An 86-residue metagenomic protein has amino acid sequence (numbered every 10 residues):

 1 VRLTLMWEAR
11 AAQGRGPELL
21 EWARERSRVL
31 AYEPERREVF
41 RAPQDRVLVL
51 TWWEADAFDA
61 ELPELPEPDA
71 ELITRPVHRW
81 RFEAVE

Functional and structural regions predicted by a protein language model:
V1, E35-L48, L65-E86: Glycine-rich beta-strand-turn "strand-cap" elements at beta-sheet edges
R2, R26-R28, E54-D56: N-terminal processing/targeting junctions
R2-A11: Short glycine-/aliphatic-rich beta-strand segments at the starts of folded cytosolic domains
M6, W22, T51-W53, P68 (+1 more regions): Low-complexity, intrinsically disordered/propeptide-like segments
A12-R15, W52-F58: Helix N-cap motif at beta-to-alpha junctions
Q13-R36, E64-P68: Short amphipathic alpha-helical segments
A60-L62: Short, flexible/disordered intra-domain loops and linkers
